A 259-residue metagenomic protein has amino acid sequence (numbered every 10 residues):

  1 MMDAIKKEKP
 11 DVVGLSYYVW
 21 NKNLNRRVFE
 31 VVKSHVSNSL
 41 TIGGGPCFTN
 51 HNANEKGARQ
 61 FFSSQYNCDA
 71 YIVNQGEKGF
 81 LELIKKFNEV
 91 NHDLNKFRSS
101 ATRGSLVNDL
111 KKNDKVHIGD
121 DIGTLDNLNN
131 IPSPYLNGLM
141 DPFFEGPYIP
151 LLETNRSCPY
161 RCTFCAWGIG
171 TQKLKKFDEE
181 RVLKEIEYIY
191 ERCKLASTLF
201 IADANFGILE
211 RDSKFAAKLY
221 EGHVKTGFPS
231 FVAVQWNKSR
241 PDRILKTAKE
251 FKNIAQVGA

Functional and structural regions predicted by a protein language model:
M1-G123: Glycine-rich beta-alpha loop elements in corrinoid/cobalamin-binding modules across cobalamin-dependent enzymes
L125-A259: Radical SAM [4Fe-4S] cluster-binding motif and immediate context
